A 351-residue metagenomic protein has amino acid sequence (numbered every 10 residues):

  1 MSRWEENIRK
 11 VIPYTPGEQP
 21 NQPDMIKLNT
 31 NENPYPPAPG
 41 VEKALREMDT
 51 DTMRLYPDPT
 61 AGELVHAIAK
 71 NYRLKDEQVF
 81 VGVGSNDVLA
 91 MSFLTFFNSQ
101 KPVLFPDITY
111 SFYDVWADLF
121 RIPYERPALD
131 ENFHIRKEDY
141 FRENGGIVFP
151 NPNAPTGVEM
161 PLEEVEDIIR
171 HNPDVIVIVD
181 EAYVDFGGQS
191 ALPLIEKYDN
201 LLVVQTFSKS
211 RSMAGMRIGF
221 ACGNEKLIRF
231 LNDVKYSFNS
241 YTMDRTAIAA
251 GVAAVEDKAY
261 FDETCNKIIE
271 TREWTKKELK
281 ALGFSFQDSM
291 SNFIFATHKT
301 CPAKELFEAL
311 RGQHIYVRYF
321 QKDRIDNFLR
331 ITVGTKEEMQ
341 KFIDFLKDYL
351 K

Functional and structural regions predicted by a protein language model:
M1-L55, E143: N-terminal "arm"/small-domain region of PLP-dependent enzymes with the aminotransferase-like
G62-P102, T300: Phosphate-binding glycine-rich loop
T95-W116: Conserved PLP-anchoring active-site segment centered on the Schiff-base-forming lysine
E125, D130-D185: Active-site phosphate-binding strand-loop segment of PLP-dependent enzymes
E163, A309-Q313, R318, K322-K351: PLP-dependent enzyme catalytic core of the Aspartate aminotransferase-like
N200-K280, F284-Q287: PLP-dependent aminotransferase class I/II
I269, A281-Q313: Conserved PLP-binding catalytic core of the aspartate aminotransferase-like
